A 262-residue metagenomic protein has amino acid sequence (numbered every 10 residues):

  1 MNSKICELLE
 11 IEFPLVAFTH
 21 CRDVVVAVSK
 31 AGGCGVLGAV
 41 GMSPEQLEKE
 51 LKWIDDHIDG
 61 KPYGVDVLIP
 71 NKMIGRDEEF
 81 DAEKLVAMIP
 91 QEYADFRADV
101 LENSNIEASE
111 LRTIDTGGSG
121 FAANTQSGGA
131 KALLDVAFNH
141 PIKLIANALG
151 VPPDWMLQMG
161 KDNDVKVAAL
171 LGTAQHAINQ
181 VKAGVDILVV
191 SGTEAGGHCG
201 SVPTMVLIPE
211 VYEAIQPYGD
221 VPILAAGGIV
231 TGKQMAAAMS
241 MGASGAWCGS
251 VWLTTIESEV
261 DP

Functional and structural regions predicted by a protein language model:
M1, I5, Y218-G219, I229 (+2 more regions): Hydrophobic alpha-helical context, especially transmembrane and signal-peptide helices
M1-Y218: Active-site entrance/lid segments in N-terminal catalytic domains of soluble metabolic enzymes
G33-Q46, V189-S201, I229-P262: Glycine-rich phosphate-binding active-site loops on the catalytic face of alpha/beta enzymes
L149, P222-I229, C248: Glycine-rich beta-strand-to-loop/alpha-helix junction loops that act as flexible
